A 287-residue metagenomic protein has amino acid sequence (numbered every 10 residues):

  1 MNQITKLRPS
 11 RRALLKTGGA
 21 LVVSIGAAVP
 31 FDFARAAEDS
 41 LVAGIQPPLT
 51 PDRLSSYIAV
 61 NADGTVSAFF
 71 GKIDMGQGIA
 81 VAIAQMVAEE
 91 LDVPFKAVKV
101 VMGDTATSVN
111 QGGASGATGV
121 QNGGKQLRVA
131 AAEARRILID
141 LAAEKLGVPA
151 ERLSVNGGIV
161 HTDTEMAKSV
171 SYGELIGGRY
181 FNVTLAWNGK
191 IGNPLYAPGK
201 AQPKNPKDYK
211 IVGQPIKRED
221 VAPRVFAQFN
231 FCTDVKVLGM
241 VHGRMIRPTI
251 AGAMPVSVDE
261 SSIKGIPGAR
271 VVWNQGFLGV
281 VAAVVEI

Functional and structural regions predicted by a protein language model:
N2-F31, A36-I287: Cofactor-binding beta-sheet edge motifs in enzyme active sites
